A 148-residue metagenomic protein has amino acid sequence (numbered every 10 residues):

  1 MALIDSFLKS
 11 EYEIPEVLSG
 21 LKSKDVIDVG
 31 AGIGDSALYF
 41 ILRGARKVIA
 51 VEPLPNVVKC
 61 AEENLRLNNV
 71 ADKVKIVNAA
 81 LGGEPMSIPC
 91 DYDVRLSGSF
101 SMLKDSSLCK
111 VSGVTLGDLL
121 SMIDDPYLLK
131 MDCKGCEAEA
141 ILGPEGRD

Functional and structural regions predicted by a protein language model:
M1-D148: Phosphate/nucleotide-binding beta-alpha loop and adjacent structural elements of enzyme active sites
